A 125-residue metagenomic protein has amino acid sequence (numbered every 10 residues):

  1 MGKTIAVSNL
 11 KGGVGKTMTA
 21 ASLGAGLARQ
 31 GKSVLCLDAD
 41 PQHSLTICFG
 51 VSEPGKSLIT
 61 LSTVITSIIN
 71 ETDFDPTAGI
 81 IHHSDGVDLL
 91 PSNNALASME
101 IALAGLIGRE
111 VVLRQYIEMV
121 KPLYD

Functional and structural regions predicted by a protein language model:
M1-D125: P-loop NTP-binding core
